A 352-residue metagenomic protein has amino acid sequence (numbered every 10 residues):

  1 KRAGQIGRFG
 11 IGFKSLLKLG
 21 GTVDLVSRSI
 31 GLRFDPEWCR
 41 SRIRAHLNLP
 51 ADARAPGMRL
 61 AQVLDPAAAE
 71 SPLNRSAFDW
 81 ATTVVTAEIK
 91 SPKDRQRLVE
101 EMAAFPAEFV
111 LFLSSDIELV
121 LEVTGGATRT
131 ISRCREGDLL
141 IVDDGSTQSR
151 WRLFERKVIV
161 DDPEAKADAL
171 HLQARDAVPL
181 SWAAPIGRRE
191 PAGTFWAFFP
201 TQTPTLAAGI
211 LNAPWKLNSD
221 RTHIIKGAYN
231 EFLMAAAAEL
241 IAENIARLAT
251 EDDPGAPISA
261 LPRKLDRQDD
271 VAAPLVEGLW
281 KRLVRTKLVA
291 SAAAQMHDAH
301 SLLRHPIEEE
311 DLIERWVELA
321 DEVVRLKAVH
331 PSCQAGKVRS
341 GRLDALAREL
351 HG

Functional and structural regions predicted by a protein language model:
K1-G278: Interdomain "switch/hinge" adjacent to the Bergerat
Q202-G209, K216-L217, R221-I225, F232 (+2 more regions): Conserved catalytic-loop aspartate of Hanks-type protein kinases
